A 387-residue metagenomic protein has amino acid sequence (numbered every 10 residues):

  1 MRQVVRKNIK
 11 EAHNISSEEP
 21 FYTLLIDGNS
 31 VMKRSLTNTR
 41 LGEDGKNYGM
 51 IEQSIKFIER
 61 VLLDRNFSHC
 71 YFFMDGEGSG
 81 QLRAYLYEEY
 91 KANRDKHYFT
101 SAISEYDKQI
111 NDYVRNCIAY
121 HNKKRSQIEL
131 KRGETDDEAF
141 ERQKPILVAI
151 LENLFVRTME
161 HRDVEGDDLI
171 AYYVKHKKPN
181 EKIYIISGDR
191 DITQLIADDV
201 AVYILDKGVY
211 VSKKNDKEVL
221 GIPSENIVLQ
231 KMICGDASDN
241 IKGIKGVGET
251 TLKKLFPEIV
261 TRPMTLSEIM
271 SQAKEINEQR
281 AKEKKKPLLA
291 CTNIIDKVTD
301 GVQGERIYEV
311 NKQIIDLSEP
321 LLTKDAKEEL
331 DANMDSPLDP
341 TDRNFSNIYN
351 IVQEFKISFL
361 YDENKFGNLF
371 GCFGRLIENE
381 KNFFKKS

Functional and structural regions predicted by a protein language model:
M1-Y120: Non-catalytic, usually N-terminal nucleic-acid engagement modules in DNA/RNA processing proteins
R2-K10, L41, K96-D339, R343-S346 (+2 more regions): Extended two-metal-dependent nuclease catalytic cores across DNA- and RNA-processing enzymes
L25, S68-G78, R157-H161, K182-I186 (+1 more regions): Short glycine-rich phosphate-binding loop at a beta-alpha junction
V352, K356-S387: C-terminal regulatory/interaction regions
